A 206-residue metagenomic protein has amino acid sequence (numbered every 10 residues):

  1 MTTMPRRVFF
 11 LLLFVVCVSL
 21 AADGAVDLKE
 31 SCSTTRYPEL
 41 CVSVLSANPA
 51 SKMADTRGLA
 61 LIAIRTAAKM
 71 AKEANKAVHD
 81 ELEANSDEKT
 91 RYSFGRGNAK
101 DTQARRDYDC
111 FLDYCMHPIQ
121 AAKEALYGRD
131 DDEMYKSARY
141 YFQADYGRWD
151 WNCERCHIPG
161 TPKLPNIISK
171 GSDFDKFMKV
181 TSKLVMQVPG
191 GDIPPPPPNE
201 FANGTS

Functional and structural regions predicted by a protein language model:
M1-V26, G204-S206: Terminal membrane/secretory targeting segments in land-plant proteins
A22-S206: Folded extracytoplasmic luminal domains of secretory or organellar precursors
